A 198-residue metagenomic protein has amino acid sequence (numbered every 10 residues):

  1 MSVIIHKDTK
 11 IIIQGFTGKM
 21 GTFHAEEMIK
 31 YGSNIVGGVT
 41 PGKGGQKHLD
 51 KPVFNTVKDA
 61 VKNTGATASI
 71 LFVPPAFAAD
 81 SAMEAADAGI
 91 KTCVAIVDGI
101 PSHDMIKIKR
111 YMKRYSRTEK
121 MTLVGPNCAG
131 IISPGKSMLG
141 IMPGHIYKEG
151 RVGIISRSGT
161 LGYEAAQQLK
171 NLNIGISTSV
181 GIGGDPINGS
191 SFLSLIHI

Functional and structural regions predicted by a protein language model:
I13, G37-T40, V53, C93-A95 (+5 more regions): General beta-strand structural signal in soluble alpha/beta enzymes
T17: N-terminal Rossmann NAD(P)H-binding glycine-rich loop of SDR-like oxidoreductase domains
K30-H48, G183: NAD(P)-binding Rossmann-fold cofactor-contacting core
L49-N63, I70-A79, S191-L193: Glycine-rich, highly charged phosphate/nucleotide-binding loops
N63, A76-G99: Rossmann-fold NAD(P) dinucleotide-binding segment
G99-K120: Rossmann-fold NAD(P)-binding glycine/threonine-rich loop
G150-S194: Short glycine-cluster motifs
I196-I198: Conserved small/polar residues in nucleotide/adenosyl-binding loops
